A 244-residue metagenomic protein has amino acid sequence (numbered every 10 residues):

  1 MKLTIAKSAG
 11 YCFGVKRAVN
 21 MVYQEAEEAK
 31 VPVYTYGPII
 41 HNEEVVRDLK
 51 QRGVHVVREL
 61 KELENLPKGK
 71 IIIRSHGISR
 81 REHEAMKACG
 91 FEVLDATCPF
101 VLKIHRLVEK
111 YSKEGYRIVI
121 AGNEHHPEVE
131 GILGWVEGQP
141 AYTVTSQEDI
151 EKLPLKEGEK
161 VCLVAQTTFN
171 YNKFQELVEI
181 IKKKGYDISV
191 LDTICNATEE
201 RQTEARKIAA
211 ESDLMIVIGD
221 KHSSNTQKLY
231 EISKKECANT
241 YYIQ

Functional and structural regions predicted by a protein language model:
M1-Q244: The feature marks the mature, well-folded catalytic cores of soluble enzymes
